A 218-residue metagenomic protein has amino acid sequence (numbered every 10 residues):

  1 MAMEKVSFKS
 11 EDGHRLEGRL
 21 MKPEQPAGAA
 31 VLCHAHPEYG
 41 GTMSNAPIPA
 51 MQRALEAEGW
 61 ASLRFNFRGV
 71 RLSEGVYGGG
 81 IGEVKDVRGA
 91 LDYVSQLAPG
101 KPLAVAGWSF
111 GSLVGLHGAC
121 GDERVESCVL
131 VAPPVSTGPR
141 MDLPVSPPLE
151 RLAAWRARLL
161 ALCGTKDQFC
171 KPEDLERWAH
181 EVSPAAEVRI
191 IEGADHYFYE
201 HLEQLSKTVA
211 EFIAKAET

Functional and structural regions predicted by a protein language model:
K9-G100: Serine-hydrolase catalytic machinery in alpha/beta-hydrolase-like enzymes
N45-A50, D86, D142-R151, L205 (+1 more regions): Charged helix-capping and loop-helix junction motifs
G75, A194-S206: Catalytic histidine-centered segment of alpha/beta-hydrolase-like enzymes
V87-A157: Primarily recognizes the serine-hydrolase "nucleophile elbow" in alpha/beta-hydrolase and SGNH/GDSL folds
T137, T165-C170, H196-Y197: Acidic catalytic loop of the alpha/beta-hydrolase fold
A154-R156, A161-C163, D167: Short beta-strand/loop motif that positions the catalytic acidic residue of the alpha/beta-hydrolase fold
T165-A186: Conserved loop-alpha-helix segment in the C-terminal half of the alpha/beta-hydrolase fold that carries the catalytic
E181-Y197: Catalytic histidine neighborhood in serine/cysteine hydrolases with alpha/beta-hydrolase-type architecture
